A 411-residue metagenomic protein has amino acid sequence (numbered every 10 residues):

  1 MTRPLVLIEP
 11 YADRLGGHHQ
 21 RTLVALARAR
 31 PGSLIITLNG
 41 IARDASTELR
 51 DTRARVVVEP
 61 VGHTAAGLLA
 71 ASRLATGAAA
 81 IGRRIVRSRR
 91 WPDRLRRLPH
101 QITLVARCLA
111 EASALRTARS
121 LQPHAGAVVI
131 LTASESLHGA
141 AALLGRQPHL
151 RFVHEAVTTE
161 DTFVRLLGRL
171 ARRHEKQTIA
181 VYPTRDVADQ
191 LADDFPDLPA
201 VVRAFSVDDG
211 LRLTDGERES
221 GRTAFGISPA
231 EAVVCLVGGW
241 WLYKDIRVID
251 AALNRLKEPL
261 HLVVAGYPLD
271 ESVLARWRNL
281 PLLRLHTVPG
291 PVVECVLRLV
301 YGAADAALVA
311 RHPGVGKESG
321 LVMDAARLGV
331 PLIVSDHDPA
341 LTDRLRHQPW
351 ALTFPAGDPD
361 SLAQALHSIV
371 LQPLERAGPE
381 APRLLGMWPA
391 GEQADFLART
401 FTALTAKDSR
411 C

Functional and structural regions predicted by a protein language model:
M1-G16, L38-N39, V309-H312: Nucleotide-activated donor-dependent transferases that construct or modify glycoconjugates
I8, S228-K244, L253, V263: Conserved donor-binding/catalytic core segment of Leloir-type glycosyltransferases
G40-A42, V237-W240, H261-L274: Glycosyltransferase donor-sugar binding loop
A140, E160-A200, L211: A short, active-site helix/loop in glycosyltransferases that binds the activated sugar's phosphate group
R212-I227, L374: A short helix/loop element that forms part of the nucleotide-sugar donor recognition site in Leloir-type
E231, V273-C295, A303-A306: Nucleotide-activated donor-binding/catalytic signature segment of Leloir-type glycosyltransferases, i.e., the conserved
L299-G316: Acidic donor-binding loop of glycosyltransferase active sites
P373-T402: A charged, aromatic-enriched C-terminal amphipathic alpha-helix characteristic of glycosyltransferases across folds
